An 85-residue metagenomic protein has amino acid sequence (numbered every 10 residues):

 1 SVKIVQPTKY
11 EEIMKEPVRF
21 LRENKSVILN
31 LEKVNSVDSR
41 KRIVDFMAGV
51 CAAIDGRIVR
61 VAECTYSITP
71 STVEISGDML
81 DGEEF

Functional and structural regions predicted by a protein language model:
S1-V59, C64-F85: Long, contiguous alpha-helical segments
